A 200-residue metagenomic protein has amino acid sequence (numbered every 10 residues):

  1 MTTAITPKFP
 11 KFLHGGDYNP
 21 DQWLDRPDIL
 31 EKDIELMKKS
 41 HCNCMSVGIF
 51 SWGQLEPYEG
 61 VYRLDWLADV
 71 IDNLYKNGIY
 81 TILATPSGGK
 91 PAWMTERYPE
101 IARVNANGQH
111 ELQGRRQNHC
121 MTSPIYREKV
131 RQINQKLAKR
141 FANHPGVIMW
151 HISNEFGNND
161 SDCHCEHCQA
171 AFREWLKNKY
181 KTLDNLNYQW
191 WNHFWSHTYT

Functional and structural regions predicted by a protein language model:
M1, L24, P91, E96 (+2 more regions): General structural signal for secondary-structure boundaries
T2-I29, I34-C44: An acidic-aromatic substrate-binding cleft motif
A4-N19, V70-I79, R115, T182: Charged, low-complexity, helix/coiled-coil-prone segments
F12-G16, N43-V47, T81-A84, I148-I152: Hydrophobic faces of well-ordered beta-strands that scaffold small-molecule active sites in alpha/beta enzyme cores
H14-D25, G48-W66, H110-R131, S153-D160: The substrate-binding groove and active-site-proximal loops of carbohydrate-active enzymes, especially glycoside
D17-W23, N77-S87, K179-T182, N187-W191: Short charge-dense sequence patches
L30-E111, R131-A138, A142: Aromatic-lined substrate-binding rim segments of carbohydrate-active enzymes
N107-T200: Polysaccharide-binding and catalytic clefts of secreted carbohydrate-active enzymes
